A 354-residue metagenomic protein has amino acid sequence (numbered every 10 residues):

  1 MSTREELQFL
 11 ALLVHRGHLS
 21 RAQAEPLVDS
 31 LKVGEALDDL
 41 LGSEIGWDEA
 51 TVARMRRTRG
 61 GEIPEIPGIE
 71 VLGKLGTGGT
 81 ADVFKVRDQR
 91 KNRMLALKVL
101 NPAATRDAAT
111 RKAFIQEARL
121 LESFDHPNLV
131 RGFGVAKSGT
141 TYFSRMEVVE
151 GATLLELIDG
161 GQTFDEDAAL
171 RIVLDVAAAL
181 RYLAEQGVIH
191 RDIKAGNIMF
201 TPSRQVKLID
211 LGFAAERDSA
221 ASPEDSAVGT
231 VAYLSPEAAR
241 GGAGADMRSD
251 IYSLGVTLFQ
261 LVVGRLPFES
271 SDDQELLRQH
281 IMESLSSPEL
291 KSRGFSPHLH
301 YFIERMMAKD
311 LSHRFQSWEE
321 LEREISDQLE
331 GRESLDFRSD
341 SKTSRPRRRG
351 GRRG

Functional and structural regions predicted by a protein language model:
M1-F84, Q89-L97, P102, R111-K112: Non-catalytic accessory regions
N101-S123: AlphaC helix of the eukaryotic protein kinase fold
V135: Activation-segment/catalytic-loop signature of the eukaryotic protein kinase fold
G139-T153, L157: Conserved short submotifs of the Hanks-type protein kinase catalytic core that shape the nucleotide-binding pocket
I172-V173: Activation segment signature within eukaryotic-like protein kinase domains
A178-V188: Protein kinase catalytic-loop region centered on the HRD/HxD motif
M199, A232-F337: C-terminal lobe helix-coil module of Hanks-type protein kinase domains
